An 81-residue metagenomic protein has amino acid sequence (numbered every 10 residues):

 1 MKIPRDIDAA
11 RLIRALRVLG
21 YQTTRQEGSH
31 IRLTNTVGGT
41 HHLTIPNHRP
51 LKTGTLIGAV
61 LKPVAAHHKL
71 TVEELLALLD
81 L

Functional and structural regions predicted by a protein language model:
M1-E27: N-terminal first-folded block
K2, P46, A65: Short, flexible active-site loop motifs that bind/organize anionic cofactors or intermediates
D6, L33, L78-D80: Aromatic-enriched hydrophobic runs in primary sequence
T23-G58: A short, structured beta-strand/loop element
L51-L81: C-terminal structural segments of small proteins and small subunits
